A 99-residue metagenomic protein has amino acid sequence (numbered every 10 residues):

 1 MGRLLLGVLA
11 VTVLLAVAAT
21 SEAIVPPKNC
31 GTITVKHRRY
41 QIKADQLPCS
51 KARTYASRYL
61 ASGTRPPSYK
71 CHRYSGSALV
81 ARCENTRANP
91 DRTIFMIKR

Functional and structural regions predicted by a protein language model:
G7-A16: Bacterial N-terminal signal peptides
L15-N29: C-terminal region of N-terminal signal peptides and the immediate post-cleavage residues of exported proteins
V25-V35, T54, S77: An extracellular/secretory-lumen and virion-surface interaction module
R38-R99: Extracytosolic low-complexity repeat regions of secreted or lipid-anchored proteins
